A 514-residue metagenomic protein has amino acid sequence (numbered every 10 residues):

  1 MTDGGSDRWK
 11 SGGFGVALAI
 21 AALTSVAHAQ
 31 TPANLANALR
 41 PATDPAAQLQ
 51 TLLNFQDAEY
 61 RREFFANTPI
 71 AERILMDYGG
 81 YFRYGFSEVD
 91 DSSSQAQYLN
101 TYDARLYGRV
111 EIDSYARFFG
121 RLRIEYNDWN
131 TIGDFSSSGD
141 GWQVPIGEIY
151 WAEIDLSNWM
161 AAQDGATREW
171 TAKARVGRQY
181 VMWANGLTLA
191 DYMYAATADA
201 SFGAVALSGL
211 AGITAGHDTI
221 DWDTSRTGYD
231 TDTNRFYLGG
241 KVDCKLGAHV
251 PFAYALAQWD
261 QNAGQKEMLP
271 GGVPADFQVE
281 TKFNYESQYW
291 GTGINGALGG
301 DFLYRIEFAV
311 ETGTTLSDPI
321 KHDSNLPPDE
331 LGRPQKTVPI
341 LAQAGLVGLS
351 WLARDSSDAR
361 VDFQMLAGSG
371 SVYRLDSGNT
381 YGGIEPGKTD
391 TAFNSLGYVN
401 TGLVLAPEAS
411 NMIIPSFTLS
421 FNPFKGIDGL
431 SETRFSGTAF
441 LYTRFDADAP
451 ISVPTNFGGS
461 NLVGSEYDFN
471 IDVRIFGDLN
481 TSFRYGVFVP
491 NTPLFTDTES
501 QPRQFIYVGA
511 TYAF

Functional and structural regions predicted by a protein language model:
G15-A96, Y107, E111-Y115, S357 (+1 more regions): N-terminal periplasmic/intermembrane-space "pro-region" immediately following the signal or transit peptide
I70-E72, A96-N100, G141-I146, T188-A190 (+6 more regions): Short sequence motifs at beta-strands and strand-loop junctions characteristic of Gram-negative outer-membrane
M76-D77, S114-F118, N158-D164, A204-G209 (+5 more regions): Repeated loop/turn-to-beta-strand initiation elements of outer-membrane beta-barrel proteins
E88-Y102, I112-A174, K266, F277 (+5 more regions): Surface-exposed loop and membrane-interface regions of Gram-negative outer-membrane beta-barrel proteins
G108-I112, E153-L156, D199-F202, V242-L246 (+7 more regions): Residue-level signature of outer-membrane beta-barrel architecture
Y150-A152, Q501-F514: Outer-membrane beta-barrel "beta-signal"
T167-A172, Q179-S377, F417, A439-F445 (+1 more regions): Signature for the C-terminal beta-barrel architecture of outer-membrane proteins
R360, L366-F457, N461-L462, E466: C-terminal structural cap/anchor segments
